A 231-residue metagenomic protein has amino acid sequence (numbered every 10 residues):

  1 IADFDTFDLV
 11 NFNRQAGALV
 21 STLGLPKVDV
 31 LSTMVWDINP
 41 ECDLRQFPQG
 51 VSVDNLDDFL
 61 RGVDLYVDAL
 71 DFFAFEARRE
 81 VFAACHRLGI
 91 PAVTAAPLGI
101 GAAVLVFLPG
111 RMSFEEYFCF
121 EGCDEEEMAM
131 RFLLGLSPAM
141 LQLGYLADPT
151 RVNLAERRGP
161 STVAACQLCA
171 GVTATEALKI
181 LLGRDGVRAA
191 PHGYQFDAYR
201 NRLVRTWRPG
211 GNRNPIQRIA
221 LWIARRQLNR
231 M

Functional and structural regions predicted by a protein language model:
I1-N39: Glycine-rich phosphate-binding loop and adjoining beta1-alpha1-beta2 segment of Rossmann-like nucleotide-binding folds
A16-S21, G62-V63, P109-F114: Short, hinge-like loop/turn segments at secondary-structure boundaries
P26-L65, A69-R78: A structured beta-alpha segment of the ubiquitous adenosine-cofactor-binding alpha/beta core
L65-L108: ADP-ribose/adenylate-binding Rossmann-like module
P109-R111, L168-D185: Oxidoreductase and adenylate-handling cofactor-binding alpha/beta cores
F114-L168: A conserved mid-domain beta-alpha-beta active-site/ligand-binding segment of alpha/beta enzyme cores
I180-M231: Phosphate-binding loop/pocket of nucleotide- and phosphate-handling active sites
